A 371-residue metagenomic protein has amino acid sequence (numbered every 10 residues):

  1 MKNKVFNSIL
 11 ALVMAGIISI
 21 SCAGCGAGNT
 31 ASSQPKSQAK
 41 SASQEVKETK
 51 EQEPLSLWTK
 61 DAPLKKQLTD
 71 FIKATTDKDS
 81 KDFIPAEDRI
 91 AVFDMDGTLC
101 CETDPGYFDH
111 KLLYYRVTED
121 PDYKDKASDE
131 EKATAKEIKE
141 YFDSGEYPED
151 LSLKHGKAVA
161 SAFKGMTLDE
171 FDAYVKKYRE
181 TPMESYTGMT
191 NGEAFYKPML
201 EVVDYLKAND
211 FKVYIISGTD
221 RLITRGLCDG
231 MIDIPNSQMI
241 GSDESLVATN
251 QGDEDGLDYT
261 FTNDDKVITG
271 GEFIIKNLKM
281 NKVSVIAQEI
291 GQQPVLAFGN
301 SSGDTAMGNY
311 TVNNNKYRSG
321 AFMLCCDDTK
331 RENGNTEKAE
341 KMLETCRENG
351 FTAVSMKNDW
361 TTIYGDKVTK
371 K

Functional and structural regions predicted by a protein language model:
M1-V13: Bacterial N-terminal signal peptides that target proteins for export
I9-L12, C22-M95, T103-D104, H110 (+2 more regions): Non-catalytic pre-domain segments flanking phosphatase-related domains
A27, P35, A39-L55, T59 (+2 more regions): C-terminal cap/substrate-recognition subdomain and adjoining C-terminal extension of metal-dependent phosphatase-like
K78-A86, D122-D129, V213-G218, A297-G299 (+1 more regions): Surface-exposed patches in mature extracellular/periplasmic domains of secreted proteins
D104-G192, K197: A metal-dependent, Asp-based hydrolase signature
